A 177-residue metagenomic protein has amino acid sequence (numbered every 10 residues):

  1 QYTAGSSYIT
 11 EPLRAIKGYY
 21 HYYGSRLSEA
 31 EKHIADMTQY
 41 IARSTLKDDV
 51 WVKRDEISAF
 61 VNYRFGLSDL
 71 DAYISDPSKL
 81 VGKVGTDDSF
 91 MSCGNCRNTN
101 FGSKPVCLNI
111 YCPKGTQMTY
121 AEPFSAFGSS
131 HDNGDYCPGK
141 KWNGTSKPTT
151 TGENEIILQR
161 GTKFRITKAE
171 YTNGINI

Functional and structural regions predicted by a protein language model:
Q1-I177: Mono-ADP-ribosyltransferase
